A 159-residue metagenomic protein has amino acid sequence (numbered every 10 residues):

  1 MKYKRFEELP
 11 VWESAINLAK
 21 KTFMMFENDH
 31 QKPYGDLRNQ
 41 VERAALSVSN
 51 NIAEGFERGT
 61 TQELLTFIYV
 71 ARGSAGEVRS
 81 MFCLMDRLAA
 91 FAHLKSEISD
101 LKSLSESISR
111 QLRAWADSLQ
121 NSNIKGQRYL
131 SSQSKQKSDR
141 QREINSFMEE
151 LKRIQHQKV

Functional and structural regions predicted by a protein language model:
M1-V159: Amphipathic alpha-helical assembly/interaction segments
